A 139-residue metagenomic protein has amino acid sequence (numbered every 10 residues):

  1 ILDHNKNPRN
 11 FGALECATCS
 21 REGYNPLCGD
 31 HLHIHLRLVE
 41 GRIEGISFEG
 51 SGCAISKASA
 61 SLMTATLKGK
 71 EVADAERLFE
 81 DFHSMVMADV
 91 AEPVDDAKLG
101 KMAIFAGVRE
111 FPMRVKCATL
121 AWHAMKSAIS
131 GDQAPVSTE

Functional and structural regions predicted by a protein language model:
I1-E15, K70-E139: C-terminal binding/interaction regions
N7, F11-I46, G50: Structured beta-strand/loop patches that form or line metal/cofactor-binding pockets in enzymes
C28, I55, E110-R114: Secondary-structure capping and boundary motifs in well-ordered enzyme cores
L32, S61, K116, L120: Active-site phosphate/pyrophosphate-handling residues
G50-K57: Short, thiol/selenol-centered motifs that function as redox-active sites or metal-ligating centers
K57-A58, R77: Alpha-helical macromolecular-interaction surfaces
S59-E71: Alpha-helical support elements that line or immediately flank enzyme active sites and cofactor-binding pockets
